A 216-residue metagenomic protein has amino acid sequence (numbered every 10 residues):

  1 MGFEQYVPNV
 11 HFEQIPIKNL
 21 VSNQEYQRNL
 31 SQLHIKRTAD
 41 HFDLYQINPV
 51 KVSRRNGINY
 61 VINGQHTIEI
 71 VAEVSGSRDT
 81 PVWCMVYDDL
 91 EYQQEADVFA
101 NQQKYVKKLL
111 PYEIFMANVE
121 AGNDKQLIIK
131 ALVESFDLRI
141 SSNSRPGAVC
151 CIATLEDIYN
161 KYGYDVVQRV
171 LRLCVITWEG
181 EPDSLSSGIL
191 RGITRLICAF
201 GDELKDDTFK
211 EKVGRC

Functional and structural regions predicted by a protein language model:
M1-Y87: Short alpha-helix boundary/capping and kink motifs at helix termini
A72, S77-C216: Solvent-exposed functional surfaces
